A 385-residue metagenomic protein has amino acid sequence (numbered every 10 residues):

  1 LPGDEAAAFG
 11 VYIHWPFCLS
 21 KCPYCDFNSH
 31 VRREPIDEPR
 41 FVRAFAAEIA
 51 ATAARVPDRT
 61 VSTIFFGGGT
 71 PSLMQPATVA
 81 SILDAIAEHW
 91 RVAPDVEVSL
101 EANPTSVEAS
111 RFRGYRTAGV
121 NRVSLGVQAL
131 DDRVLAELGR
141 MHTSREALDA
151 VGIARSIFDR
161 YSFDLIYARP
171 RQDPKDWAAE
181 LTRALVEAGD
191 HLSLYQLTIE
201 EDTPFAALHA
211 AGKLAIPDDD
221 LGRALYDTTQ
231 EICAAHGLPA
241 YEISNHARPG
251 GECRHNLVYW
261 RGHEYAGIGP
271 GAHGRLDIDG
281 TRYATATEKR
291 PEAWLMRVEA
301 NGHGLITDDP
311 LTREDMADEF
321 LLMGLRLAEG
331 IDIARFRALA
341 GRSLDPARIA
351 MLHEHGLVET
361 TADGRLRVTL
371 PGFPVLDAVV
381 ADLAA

Functional and structural regions predicted by a protein language model:
L1-G10, N28-R55, R59-R342: C-terminal scaffold of the Radical SAM
H14-S29: Local cysteine-cluster metal-coordination motifs and their immediate loop/turn environment, predominantly Fe-S cluster
C18, F320, P374: Active-site phosphate/pyrophosphate-handling residues
A340-E354: Short amphipathic alpha-helical interaction segments
E354-D363: A short, conserved structural fragment
G364-T369: Minor-groove-contacting beta-hairpin "wing" of winged helix-turn-helix DNA-binding domains
P371-A385: Short, amphipathic alpha-helical interaction segments positioned at domain boundaries
